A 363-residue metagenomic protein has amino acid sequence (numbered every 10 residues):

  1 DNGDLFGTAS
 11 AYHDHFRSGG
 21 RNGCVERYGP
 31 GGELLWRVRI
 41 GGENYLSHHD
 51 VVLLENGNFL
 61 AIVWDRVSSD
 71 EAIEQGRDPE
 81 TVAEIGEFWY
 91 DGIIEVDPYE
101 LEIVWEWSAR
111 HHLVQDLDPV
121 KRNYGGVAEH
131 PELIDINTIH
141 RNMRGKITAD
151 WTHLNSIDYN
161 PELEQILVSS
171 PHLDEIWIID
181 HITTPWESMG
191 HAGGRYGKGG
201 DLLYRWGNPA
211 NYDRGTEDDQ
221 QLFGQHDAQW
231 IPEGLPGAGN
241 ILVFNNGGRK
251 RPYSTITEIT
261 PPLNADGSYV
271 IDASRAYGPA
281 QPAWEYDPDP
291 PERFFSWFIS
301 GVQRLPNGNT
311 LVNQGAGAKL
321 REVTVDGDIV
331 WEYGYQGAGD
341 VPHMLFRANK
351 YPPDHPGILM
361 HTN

Functional and structural regions predicted by a protein language model:
D1-N363: Histidine-/acidic-rich catalytic cores in large beta-rich domains
